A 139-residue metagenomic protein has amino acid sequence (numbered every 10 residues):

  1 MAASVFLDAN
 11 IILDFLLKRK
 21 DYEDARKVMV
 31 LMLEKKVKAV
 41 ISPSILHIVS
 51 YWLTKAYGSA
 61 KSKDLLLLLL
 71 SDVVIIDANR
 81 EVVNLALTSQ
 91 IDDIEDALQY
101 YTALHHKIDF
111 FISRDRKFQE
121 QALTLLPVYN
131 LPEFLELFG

Functional and structural regions predicted by a protein language model:
M1-V40, T54-K61, L135-G139: Short, well-structured N-terminal submotif of metal-dependent ribonuclease cores
A2-S4, D72, Y101-G139: Acidic, PIN/NYN-like endoribonuclease modules and their adjacent C-terminal/linker elements
L7, V40-I41, D77, S113: Short beta-strand scaffold positions
A9-I11, F15, V49, A97 (+1 more regions): Generic detector of well-ordered alpha-helical packing
I12, L46, V83, F118-Q119 (+1 more regions): A generic structural signal for short hydrophobic patches within well-formed alpha-helices
L16-L17, Q90, A122-L123: Short, flexible helix/strand-to-coil boundary loops that buttress conserved ligand/catalytic motifs in alpha/beta
R26, K36, S44-V82, L87: Active-site-proximal, substrate-binding regions of enzyme catalytic domains and RNA-binding/basic surfaces
V74-R116: Active-site neighborhoods of divalent-metal-dependent phosphate/nucleic-acid chemistry enzymes
